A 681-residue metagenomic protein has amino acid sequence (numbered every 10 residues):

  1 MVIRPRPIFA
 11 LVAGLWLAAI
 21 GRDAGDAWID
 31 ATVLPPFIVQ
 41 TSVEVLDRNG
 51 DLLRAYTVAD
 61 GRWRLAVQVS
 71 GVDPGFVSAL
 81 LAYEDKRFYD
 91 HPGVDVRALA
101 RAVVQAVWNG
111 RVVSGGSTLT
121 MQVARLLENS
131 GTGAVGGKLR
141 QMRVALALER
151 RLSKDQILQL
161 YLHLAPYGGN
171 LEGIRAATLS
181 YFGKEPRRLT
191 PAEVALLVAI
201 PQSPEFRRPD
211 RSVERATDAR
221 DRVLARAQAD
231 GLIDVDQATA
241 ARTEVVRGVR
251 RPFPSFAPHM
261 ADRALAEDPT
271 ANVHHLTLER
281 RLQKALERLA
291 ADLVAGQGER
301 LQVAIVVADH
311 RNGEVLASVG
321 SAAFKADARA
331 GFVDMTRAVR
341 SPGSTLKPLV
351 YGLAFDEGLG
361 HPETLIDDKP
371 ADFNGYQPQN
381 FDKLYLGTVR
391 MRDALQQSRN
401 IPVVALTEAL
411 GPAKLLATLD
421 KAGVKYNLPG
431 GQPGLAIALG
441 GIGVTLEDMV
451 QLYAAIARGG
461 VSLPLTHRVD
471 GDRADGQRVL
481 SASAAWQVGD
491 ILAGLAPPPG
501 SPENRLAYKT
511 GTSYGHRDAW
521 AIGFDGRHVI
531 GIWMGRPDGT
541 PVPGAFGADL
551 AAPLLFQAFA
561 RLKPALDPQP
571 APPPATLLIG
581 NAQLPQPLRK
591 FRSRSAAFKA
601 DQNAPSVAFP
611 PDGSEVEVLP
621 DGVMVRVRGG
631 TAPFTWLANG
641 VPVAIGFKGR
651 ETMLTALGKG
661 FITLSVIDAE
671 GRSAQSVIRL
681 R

Functional and structural regions predicted by a protein language model:
M1-R48, R87, V107: N-terminal type II signal-anchor transmembrane helix that functions as the membrane-insertion/stop-transfer segment
V2-I3, A24, T32-V33, L46 (+4 more regions): Soluble, non-transmembrane domains of envelope/secretory-pathway proteins that act on or interact with carbohydrate
A18, R111-K284, R288, Q379 (+4 more regions): Non-catalytic, structured segments within soluble enzyme domains
I38-V43, R48, R62-R64, V72-S78 (+23 more regions): Extracytoplasmic
D51-L65, A176, E205-P209, A261-L276 (+7 more regions): Short pre-catalytic segments that frame enzyme active sites
P74-G75, H91-N109, A238-F253, L278-R281 (+1 more regions): Acidic helix-start/capping segments at beta-turn-to-alpha-helix junctions
W108-G133, R187, R250-A266, G360-L415 (+1 more regions): Conserved catalytic neighborhood of penicillin-recognizing serine enzymes
L276-Q297, V307-D309, S318, A326-M335 (+3 more regions): A penicillin-recognizing enzyme superfamily signal
